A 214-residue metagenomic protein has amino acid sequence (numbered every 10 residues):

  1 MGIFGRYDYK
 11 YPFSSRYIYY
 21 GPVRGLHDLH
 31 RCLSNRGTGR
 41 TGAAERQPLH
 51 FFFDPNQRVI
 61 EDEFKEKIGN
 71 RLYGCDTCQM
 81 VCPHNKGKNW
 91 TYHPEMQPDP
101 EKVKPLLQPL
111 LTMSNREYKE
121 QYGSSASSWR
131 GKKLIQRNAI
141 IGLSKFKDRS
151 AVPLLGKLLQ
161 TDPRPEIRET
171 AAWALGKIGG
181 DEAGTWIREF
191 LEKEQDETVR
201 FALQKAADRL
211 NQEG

Functional and structural regions predicted by a protein language model:
M1-C32, R36, G42, F52: Ferredoxin-type iron-sulfur electron-transfer modules and their immediate structural context
R16, K67, Q121-S127, L158: Active-site-adjacent structural elements in folded domains
D28-F51, R71-E95: Iron-sulfur cluster-binding cysteine motifs and their immediate structural context in ferredoxin-like electron-transfer
I60-E66: Short linker/helix segments within small regulatory modules
P100-K133: Flexible internal linker/loop segments at domain or repeat junctions
L107-Q108, E117-Y122, D148-Q160, G180-E192 (+1 more regions): Amphipathic alpha-helical scaffolding segments comprising HEAT/armadillo-like alpha-solenoid repeats
W129, K133-L134, R149, P163-E166 (+1 more regions): Alpha-helix N-cap/helix-start positions at coil->helix boundaries
Q136-D148, R168-G180, R200-E213: Structural detector for internal amphipathic alpha-helices that build alpha-solenoid repeat scaffolds
